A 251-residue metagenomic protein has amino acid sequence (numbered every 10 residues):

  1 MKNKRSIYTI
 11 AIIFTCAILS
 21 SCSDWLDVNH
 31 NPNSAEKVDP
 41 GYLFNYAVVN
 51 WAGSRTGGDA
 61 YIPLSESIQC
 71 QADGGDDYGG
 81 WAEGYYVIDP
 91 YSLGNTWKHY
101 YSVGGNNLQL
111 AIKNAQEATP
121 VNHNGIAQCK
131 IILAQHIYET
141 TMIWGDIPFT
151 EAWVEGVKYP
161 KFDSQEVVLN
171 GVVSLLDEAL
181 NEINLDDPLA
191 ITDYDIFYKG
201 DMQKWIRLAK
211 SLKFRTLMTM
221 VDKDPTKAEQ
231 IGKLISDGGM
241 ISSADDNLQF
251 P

Functional and structural regions predicted by a protein language model:
M1, C22-D24, A134, V172: Terminal processing/anchoring signals of secreted or surface-associated proteins and related intramolecular
M1-I10: Bacterial N-terminal signal peptides that target proteins for export
I12-C16: Hydrophobic helical h-region of N-terminal Sec-dependent signal peptides in bacterial secretory/periplasmic proteins
C22-G80, Y91, H99-S102, Q116-A118: Membrane-proximal, proline-rich intrinsically disordered regions
V38-G41, G75-P251: Structured, solvent-exposed acidic/aromatic patches
